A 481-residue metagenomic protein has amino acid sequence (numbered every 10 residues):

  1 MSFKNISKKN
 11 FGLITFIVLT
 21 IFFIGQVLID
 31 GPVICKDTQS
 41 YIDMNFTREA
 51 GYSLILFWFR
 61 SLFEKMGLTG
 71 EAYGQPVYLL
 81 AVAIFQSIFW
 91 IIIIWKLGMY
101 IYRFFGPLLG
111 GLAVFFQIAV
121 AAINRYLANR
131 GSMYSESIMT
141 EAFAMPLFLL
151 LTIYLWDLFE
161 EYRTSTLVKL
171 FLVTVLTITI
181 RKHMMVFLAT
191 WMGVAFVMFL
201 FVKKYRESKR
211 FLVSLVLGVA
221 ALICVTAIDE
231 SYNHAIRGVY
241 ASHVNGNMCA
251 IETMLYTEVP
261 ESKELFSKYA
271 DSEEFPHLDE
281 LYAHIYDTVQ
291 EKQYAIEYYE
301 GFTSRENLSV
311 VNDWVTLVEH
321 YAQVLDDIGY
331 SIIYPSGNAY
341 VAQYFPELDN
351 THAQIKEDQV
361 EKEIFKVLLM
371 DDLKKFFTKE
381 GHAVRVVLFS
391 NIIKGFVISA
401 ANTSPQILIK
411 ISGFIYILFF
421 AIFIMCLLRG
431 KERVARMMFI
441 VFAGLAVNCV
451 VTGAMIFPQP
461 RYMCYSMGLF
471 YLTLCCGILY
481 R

Functional and structural regions predicted by a protein language model:
V27-Y73, V77, S242-H243, A353-D358: Extracytoplasmic catalytic/substrate-binding loops of multi-pass membrane glycan-assembly enzymes
I34-K36, S40-I42, G218, L222-A342: Juxtamembrane membrane-water interface segments immediately following transmembrane helices in multi-pass
V77-F89, P346-A446: Membrane-interface anchor segments at the N-terminal boundary of transmembrane helices in multi-pass membrane enzymes
I84-P107, L150, Y154, I422: Transmembrane-helix motifs of polytopic, lipid-linked glycan transferases
W95-L127, M145-P146, Y162-K169, F439-I440: Transmembrane-helix signature of polytopic, membrane-embedded enzymes that assemble or transfer cell-envelope glycans
I123-L155, T177-T190, Y462-M467: Multi-pass, polyprenyl lipid-linked donor-dependent membrane glycosyltransferases
L149-T166, R481: Membrane-interface transmembrane helices that cradle and orient dolichyl/undecaprenyl
L167-R181, G218-D229: Membrane-interface alpha helices of multi-pass inner-membrane proteins
